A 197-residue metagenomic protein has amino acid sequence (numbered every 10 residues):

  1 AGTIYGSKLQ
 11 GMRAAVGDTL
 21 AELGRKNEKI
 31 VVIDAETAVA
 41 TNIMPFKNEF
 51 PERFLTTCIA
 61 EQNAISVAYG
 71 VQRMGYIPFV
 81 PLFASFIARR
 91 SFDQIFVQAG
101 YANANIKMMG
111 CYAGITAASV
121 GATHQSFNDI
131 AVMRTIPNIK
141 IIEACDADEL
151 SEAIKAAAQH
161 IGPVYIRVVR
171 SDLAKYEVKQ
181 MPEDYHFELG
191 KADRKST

Functional and structural regions predicted by a protein language model:
A1-E177, M181-A192: Thiamine diphosphate
T197: Conserved small/polar residues in nucleotide/adenosyl-binding loops
